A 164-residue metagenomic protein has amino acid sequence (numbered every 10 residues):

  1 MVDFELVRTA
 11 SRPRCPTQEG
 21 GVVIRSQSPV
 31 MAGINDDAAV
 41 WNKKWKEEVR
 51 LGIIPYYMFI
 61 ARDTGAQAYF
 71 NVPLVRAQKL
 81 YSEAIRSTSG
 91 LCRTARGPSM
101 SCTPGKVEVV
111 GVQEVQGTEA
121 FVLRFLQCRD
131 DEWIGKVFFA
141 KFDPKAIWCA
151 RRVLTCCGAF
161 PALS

Functional and structural regions predicted by a protein language model:
M1-T88: Conserved AdoMet/S-adenosylmethionine-binding subsite of the radical SAM
V49-S164: Auxiliary Fe-S-binding modules of radical SAM enzymes
